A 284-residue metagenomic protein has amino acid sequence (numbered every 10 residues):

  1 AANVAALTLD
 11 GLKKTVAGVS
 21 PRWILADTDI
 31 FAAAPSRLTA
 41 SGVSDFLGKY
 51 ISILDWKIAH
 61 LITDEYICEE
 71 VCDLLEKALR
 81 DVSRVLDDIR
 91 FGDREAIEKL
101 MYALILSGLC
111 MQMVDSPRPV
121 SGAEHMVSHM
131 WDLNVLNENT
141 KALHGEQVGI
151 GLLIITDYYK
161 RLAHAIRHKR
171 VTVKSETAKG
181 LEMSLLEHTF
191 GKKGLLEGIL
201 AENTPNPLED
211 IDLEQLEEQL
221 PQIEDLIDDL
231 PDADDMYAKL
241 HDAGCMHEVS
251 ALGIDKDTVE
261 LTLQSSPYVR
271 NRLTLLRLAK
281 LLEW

Functional and structural regions predicted by a protein language model:
A1-D81: A glycine/threonine-rich phosphate-anchoring loop and its flanking beta-alpha core in nucleotide/phosphate-binding
F31, P35-T39, I67-L74, G92 (+5 more regions): Catalytic cores of large soluble enzymes that bind and process phosphate-bearing ligands
T39, V43, L74, A78-V82 (+11 more regions): General structural feature for long, well-ordered alpha-helical segments within catalytic domains of soluble enzymes
F46, A165-W284: C-terminal charged capping/lid subdomain of soluble metabolic enzymes
I51-A59, M113-R118, E138, Y158-K169 (+2 more regions): Short helix-capping/linker segments at secondary-structure and domain boundaries
K57-L61, L79-R84, L104-C110, V127-V135 (+3 more regions): Short acidic (Asp/Glu) and glycine-rich catalytic loops that position anionic groups and cofactors
I58-E70, P117-V127, T140-G149, A163-E187 (+1 more regions): Short alpha-helical "patches" and their helix-cap loops
E76-A163: A conserved active-site cap/scaffold subdomain adjacent to cofactor or substrate pockets
